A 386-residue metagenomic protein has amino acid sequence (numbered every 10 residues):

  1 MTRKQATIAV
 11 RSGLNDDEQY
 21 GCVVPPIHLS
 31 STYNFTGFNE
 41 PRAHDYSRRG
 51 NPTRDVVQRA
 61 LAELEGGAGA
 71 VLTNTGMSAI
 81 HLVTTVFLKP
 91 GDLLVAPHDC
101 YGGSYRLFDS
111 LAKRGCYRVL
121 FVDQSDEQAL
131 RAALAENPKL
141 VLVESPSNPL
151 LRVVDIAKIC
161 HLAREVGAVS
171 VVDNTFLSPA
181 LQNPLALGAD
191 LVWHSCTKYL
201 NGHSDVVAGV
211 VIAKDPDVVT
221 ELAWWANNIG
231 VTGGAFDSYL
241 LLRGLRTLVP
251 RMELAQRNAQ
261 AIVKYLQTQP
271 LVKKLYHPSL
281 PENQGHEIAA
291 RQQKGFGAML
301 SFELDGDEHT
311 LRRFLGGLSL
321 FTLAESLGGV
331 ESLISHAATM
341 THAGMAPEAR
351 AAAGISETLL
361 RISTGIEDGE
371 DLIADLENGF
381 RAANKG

Functional and structural regions predicted by a protein language model:
M1-A6, S12-L14, P52, K274 (+2 more regions): Positively charged, small/polar-rich N-terminal and surface patches that mediate targeting and assembly and bind
M1-H44: N-terminal glycine-rich, Lys/His-bearing helix-loop that initiates the first secondary-structure elements of many
A9-D16, H194, A259-I262, N283-A289 (+1 more regions): Glycine-rich, charged/polar anion/phosphate-binding loops that engage phosphate groups from diverse ligands
R11, A70-Q269, Y276: Conserved PLP-enzyme active-site core in the AAT-like
T32-H81, G103-S110: Conserved N-terminal alpha-helix of the aminotransferase class I/II PLP-enzyme fold
R42, A68, V207, D237 (+3 more regions): Short amphipathic alpha-helical segments
D109-S110, R118-L120, A132, E136 (+2 more regions): PLP-dependent enzyme catalytic core of the Aspartate aminotransferase-like
K274-L360, T364: Conserved C-terminal alpha-helix-loop-beta "cap" of PLP-dependent enzymes that closes/shapes the active-site mouth
